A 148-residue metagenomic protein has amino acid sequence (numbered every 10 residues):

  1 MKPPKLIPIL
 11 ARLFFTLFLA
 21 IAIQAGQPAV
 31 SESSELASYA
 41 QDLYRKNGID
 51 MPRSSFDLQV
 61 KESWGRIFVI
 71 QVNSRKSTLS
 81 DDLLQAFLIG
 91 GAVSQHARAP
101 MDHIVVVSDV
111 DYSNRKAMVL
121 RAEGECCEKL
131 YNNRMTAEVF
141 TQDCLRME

Functional and structural regions predicted by a protein language model:
M1-I9: N-terminal secretory signal peptides that target proteins for export/translocation
A11-A22: Bacterial N-terminal signal peptides
I21-S31: Bacterial Sec-dependent signal peptides at the C-terminal "C-region" and cleavage site
V30-E32, L36-S74, A99-E148: Polar/charged, Gly/Pro-rich intrinsically disordered segments
I70-L84: A short interface-forming secondary-structure element
S80-P100: Short, non-transmembrane amphipathic alpha-helical segments
